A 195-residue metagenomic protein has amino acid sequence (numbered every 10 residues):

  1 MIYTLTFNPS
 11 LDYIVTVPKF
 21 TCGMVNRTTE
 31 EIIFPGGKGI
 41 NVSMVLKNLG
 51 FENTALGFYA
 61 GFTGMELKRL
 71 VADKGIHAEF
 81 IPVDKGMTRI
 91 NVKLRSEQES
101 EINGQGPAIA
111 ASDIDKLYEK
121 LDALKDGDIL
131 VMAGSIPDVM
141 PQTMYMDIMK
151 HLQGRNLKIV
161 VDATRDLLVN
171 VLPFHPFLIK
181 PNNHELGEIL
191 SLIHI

Functional and structural regions predicted by a protein language model:
M1-T21: Positively charged, low-complexity intrinsically disordered leader regions
R27-M87: Substrate-binding N-lobe of the ribokinase-like
V83, K93-D126: Conserved phosphate-binding/catalytic loop of the ribokinase/pfkB sugar-kinase fold
L117-Y118, Q142-M149: Charged helix-capping and loop-helix junction motifs
R155-L157: A short helix->loop->beta-strand "cap" motif at the edges of active sites that frequently abuts
P176-H184: Non-cysteine beta-strand/loop elements that form the S-adenosyl-L-methionine
I193-I195: Conserved small/polar residues in nucleotide/adenosyl-binding loops
